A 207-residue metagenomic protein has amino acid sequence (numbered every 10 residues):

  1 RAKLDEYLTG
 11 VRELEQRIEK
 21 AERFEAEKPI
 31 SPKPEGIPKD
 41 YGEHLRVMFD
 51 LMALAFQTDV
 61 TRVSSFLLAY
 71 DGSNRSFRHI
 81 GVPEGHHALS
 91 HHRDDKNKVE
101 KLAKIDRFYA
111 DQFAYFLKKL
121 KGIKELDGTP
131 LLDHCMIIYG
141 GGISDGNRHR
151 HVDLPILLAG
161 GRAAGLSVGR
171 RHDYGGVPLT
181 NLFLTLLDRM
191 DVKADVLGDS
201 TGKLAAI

Functional and structural regions predicted by a protein language model:
R1-I207: Ligand-binding pockets and gating/stacking loops
